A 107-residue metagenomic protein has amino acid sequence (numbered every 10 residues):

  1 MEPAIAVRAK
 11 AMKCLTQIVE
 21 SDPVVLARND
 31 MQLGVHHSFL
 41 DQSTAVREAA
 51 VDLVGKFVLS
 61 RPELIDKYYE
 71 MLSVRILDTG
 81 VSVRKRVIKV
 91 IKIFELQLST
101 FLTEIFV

Functional and structural regions predicted by a protein language model:
M1, V24-F39, A45, P62-S82 (+1 more regions): HEAT/HEAT-like alpha-solenoid repeats
P3-T16, Q42-V51, S82-I91: HEAT-repeat alpha-solenoid elements in large eukaryotic scaffold proteins
C14-E20, F39, A50-S60, I76-L77 (+1 more regions): Hydrophobic residues within the alpha-helices of tandem HEAT/HEAT-like
